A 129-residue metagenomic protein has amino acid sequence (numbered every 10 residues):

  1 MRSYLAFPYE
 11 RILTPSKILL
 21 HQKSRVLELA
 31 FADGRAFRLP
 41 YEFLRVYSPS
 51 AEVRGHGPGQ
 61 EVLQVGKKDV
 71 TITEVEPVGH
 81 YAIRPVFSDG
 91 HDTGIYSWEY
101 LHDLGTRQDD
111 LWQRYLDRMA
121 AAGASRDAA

Functional and structural regions predicted by a protein language model:
R2-A129: Motif-centric detector for short Cys/His coordination patterns
